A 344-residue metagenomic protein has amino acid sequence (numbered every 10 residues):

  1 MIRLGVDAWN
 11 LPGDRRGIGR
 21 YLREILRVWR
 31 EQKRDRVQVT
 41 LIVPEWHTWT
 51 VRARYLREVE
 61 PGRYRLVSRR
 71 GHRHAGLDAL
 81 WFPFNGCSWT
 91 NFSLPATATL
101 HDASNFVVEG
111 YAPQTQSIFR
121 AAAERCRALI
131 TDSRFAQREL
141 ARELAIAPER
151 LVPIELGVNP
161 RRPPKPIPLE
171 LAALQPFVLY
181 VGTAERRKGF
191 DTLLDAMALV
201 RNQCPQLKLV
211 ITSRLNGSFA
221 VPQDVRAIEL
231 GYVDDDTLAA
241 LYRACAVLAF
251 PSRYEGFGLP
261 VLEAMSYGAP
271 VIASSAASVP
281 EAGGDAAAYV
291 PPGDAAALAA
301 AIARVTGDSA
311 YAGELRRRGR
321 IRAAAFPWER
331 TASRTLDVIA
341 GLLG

Functional and structural regions predicted by a protein language model:
M1-G344: Carbohydrate transferase catalytic cores enriched for Leloir-type hexosyltransferases
